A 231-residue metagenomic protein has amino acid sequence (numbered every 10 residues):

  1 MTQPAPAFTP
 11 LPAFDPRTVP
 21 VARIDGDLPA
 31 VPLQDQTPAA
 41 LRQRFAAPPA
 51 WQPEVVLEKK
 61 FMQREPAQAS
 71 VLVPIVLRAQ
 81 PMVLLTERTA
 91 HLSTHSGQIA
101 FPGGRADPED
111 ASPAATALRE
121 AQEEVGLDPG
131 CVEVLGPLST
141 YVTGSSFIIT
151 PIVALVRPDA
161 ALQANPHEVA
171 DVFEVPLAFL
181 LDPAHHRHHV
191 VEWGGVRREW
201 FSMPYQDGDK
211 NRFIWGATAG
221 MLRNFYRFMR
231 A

Functional and structural regions predicted by a protein language model:
M1-A100, R105-E123, L127-T150, L155-D159 (+2 more regions): N-terminal leader/linker segments that precede catalytic domains of diphosphate-processing enzymes
A164-S202, G208: NUDIX/MutT-family hydrolases
